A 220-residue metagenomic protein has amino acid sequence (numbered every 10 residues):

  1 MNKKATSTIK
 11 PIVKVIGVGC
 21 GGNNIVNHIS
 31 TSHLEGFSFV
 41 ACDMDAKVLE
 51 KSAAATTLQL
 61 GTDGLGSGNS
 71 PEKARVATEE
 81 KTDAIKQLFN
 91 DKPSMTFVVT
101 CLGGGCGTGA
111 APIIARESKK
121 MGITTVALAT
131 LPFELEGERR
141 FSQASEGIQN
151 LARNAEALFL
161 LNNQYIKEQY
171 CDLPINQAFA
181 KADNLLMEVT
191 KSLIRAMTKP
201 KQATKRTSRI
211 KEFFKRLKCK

Functional and structural regions predicted by a protein language model:
M1-K220: Tubulin/FtsZ superfamily GTPase core signature
